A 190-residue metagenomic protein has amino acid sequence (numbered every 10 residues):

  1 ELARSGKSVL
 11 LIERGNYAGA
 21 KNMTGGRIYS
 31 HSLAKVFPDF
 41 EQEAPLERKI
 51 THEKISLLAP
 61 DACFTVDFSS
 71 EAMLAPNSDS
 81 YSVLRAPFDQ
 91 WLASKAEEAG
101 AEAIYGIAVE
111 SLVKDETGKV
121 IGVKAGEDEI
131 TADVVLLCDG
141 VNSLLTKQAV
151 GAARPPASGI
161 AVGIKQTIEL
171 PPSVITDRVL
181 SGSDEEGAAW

Functional and structural regions predicted by a protein language model:
E1-L11: N-terminal Rossmann-like FAD-binding beta1-loop-alpha1 element of flavoenzymes
S5, K95-W190: Predominantly flavin-linked oxidoreductase catalytic cores and closely associated redox partners
E13-R14, L84, Y105: A secondary-structure boundary/capping signal
G15-A62: N-terminal FAD cofactor-binding segment of flavoenzymes
A18, A44-K54, A62, D79 (+5 more regions): Rossmann-like flavin
C63-A75, T131-D133: Short amphipathic beta-strand/extended segments with alternating polar/hydrophobic composition
L74-S94: Short beta-strand to alpha-helix junction loop
